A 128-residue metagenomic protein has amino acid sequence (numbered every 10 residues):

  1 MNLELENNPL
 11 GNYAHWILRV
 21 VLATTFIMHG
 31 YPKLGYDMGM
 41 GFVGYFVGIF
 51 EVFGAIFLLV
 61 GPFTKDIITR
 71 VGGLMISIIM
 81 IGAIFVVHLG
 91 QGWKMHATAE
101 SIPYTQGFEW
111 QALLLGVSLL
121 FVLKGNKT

Functional and structural regions predicted by a protein language model:
M1-Y36, G44-I49, F53-I56, V60-T128: Extended, low-polarity transmembrane helix blocks
G39: Short, aromatic/His-centered strand-loop micro-motif at the edge of beta-sheets
